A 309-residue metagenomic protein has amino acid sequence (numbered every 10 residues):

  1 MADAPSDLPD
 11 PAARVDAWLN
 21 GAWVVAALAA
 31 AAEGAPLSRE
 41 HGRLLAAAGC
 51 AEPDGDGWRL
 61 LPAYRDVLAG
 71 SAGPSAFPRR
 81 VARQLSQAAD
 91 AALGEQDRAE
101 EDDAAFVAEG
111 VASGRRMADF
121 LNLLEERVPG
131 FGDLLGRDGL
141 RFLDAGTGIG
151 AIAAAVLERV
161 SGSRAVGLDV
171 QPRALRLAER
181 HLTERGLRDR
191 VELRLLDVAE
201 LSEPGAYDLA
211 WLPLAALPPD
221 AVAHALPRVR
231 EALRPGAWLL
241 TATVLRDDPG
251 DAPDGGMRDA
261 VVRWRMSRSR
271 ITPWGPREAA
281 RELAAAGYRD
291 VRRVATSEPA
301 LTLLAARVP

Functional and structural regions predicted by a protein language model:
E52-G139: Conserved Class I S-adenosyl-L-methionine-dependent methyltransferase catalytic core
D138-G148: Conserved class I S-adenosyl-L-methionine
I149-S161: Conserved SAM-binding loop of SAM-dependent methyltransferases across substrates and taxa, primarily the Class I
Q171-R173: Conserved SAM/SAH-binding beta-strand->alpha-helix loop
A199-A210: A short acidic, Gly/Pro-enriched loop at the edge of an enzyme's catalytic core that lines a small-molecule cofactor
D208-V222: A short SAM/SAH-binding and catalytic strip from SAM-dependent methyltransferases
A223-P235: A short glycine-rich, Lys/Arg-flanked "PGG" loop and its adjoining helix->strand segment in the class I
A242-A286, D290-V294: C-terminal alpha-helical "lid/dimerization" subdomain adjacent to the S-adenosyl-L-methionine
